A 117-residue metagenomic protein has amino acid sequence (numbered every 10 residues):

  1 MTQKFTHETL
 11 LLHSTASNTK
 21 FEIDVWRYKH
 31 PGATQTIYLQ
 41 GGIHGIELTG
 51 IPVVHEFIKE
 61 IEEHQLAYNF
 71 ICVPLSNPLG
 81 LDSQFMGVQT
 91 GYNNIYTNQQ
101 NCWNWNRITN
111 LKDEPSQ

Functional and structural regions predicted by a protein language model:
M1-Q117: Structured catalytic-domain cores with a bias toward divalent-metal coordination
